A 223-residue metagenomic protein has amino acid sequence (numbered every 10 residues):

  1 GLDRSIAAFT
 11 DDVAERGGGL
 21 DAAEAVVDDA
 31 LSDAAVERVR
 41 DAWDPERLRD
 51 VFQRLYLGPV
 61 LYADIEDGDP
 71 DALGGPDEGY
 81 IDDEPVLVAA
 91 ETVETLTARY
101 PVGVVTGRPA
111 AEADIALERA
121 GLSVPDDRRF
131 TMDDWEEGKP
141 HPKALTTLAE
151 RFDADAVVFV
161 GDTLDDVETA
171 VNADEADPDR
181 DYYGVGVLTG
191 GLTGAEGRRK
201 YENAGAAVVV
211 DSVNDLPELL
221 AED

Functional and structural regions predicted by a protein language model:
G1-G79: A metal-dependent, Asp-based hydrolase signature
Y62, D83, V105-V158, L164-E175: Substrate-recognition "cap/lid" segment bordering the active-site pocket of phosphatases
Y62-D67, D71-V104: Short, acidic loop-to-helix structural element flanking the phosphoryl-transfer center in phosphate-processing enzymes
Y100-V104, A156, A206: Short active-site oxyanion
F130-E137, L188-L192, D215: Short, acidic/turn-prone active-site loops that include or flank metal/cofactor- and phosphate-binding residues
V160-V208: Acidic, Mg2+-coordinating phosphoryl-transfer loop and its flanking beta/alpha structural elements, shared across
A207-L216: Short acidic-hydrophobic, aromatic-tinged amphipathic segments that line or gate anion-handling sites
L216-D223: Short amphipathic alpha-helix with an adjacent loop that forms part of the alpha/beta core around
